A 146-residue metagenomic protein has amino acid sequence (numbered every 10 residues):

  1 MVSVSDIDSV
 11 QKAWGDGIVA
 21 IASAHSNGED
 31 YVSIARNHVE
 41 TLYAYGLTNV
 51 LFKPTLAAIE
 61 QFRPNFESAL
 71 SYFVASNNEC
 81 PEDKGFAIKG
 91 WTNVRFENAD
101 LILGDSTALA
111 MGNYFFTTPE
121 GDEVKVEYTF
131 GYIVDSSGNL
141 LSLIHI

Functional and structural regions predicted by a protein language model:
M1-K12, D16: Basic/polar N-terminal segments that are highly enriched at the extreme N-terminus, encompassing both cleavable
S3, G28-Y31, D122: Residue-level recognition of alpha-helical structural elements
K12, G28-A99: A solvent-exposed, acidic/Ser-Thr-rich amphipathic alpha-helical stretch
V19, S23, A44-L47: Sec-exported extracytoplasmic/periplasmic mature domains
A22-S26, P119: Short, flexible helix-adjacent loops and helix caps
D100-S137: Exposed beta-sheet edge and beta->alpha loop/turn motif
N139-L141: Short beta-strand segments enriched for Tyr within beta-sheet-rich domains, predominantly fibronectin type III
I144-I146: Conserved small/polar residues in nucleotide/adenosyl-binding loops
